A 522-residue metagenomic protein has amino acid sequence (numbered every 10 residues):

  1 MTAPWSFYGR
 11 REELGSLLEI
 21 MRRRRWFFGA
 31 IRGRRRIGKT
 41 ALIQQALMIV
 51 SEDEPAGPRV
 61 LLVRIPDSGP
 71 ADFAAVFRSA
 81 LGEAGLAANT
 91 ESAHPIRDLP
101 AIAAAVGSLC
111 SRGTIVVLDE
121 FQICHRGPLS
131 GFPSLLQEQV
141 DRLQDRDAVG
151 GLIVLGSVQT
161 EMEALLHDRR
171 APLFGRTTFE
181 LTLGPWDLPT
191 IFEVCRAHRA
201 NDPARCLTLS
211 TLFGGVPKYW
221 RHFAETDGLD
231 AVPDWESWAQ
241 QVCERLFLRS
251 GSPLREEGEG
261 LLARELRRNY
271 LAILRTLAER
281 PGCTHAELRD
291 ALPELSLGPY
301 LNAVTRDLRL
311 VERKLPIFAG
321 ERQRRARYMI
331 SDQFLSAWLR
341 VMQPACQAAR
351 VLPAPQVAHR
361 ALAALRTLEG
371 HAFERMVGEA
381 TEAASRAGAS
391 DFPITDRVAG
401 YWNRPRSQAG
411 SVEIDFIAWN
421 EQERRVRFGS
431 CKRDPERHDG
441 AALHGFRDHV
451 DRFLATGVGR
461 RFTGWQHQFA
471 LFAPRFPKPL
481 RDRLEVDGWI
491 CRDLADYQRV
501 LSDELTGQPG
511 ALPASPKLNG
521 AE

Functional and structural regions predicted by a protein language model:
S6-L17: N-terminal pre-P-loop "Q-motif" helix
W26-Q44: Walker A/P-loop nucleotide-binding motif
R32, I123, P128, F132 (+1 more regions): Sensor-1/coupling segment of RecA-like P-loop NTPase cores
G57-L61, P66-T90, A104: Conserved NTP-binding/hydrolysis module of P-loop NTPases
S79-R112, Q122-S134: Central P-loop NTPase core of STAND/AAA+ ATPases
T178-R205: Conserved small helical "lid"/interfacial subdomain of P-loop NTPases
F223-E225, E236-I414: Accessory nucleic acid-recognition modules appended to NTPase machines
A326-E522: A cross-kingdom feature that marks ATP-driven nucleic-acid transaction machinery
